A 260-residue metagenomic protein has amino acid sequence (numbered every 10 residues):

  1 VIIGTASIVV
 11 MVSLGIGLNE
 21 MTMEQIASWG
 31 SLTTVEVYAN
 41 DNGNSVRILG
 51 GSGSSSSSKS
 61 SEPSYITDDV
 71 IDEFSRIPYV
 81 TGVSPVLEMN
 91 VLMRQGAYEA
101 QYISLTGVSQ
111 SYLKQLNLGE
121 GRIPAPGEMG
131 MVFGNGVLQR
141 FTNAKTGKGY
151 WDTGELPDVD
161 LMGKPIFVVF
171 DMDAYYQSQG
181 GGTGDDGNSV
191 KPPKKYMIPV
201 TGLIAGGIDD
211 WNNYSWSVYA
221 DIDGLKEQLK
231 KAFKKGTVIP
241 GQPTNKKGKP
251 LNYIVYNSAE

Functional and structural regions predicted by a protein language model:
V1-T5: N-terminal signal-anchor/signal peptide hydrophobic helix marking the start of the first transmembrane segment
A6-N44: Alpha-helical transmembrane segments
Y38-N252: Short acidic/glycine-enriched loop/turn elements at secondary-structure junctions
I254, A259-E260: Extracytoplasmic/periplasmic membrane-proximal domains and adjacent transmembrane bundles of envelope biogenesis
